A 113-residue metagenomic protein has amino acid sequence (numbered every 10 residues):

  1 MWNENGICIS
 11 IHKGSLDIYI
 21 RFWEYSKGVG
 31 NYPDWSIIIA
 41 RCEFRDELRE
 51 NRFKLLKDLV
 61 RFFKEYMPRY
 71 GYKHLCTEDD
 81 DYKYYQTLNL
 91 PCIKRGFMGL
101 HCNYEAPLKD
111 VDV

Functional and structural regions predicted by a protein language model:
M1-N51, D58-V113: Non-catalytic substrate-recognition and accessory regions of acyl/acetyltransferase enzymes
